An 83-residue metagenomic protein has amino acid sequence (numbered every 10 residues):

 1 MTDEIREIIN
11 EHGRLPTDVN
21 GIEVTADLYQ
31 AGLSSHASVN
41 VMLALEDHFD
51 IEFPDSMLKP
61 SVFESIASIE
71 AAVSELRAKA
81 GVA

Functional and structural regions predicted by a protein language model:
M1-L43, D47-A83: Phosphopantetheine-dependent thiolation modules in NRPS/PKS and related acyl-activating systems
